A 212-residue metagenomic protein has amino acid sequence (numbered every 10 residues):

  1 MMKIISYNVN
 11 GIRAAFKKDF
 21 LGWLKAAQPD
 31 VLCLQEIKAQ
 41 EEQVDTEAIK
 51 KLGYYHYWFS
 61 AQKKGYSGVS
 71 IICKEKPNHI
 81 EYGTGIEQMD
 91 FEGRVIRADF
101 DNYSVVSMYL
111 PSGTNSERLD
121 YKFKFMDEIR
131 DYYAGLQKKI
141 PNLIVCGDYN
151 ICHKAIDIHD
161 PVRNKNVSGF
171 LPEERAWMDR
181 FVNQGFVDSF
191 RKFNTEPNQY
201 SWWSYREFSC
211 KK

Functional and structural regions predicted by a protein language model:
M1-K51, Y55, A61-V69, Y82: N-terminal, active-site-proximal structural segment of metallo-dependent hydrolase catalytic domains
M2-N10, N102-S112, C146: Active-site-proximal beta-strand elements of phosphoester/diester hydrolases
N8, L24-E42, V105, Y133-A155 (+1 more regions): Active-site beta-strand/loop signature of hydrolases that rely on acidic residues for catalysis
I12-F16, D90, Y121-E128, F170-E173: Soluble or luminal CAZymes and related metallo-dependent hydrolases
R13, E41-Q43, G65-Y66, T114-S116 (+2 more regions): Short catalytic/ligand-binding loop motif for oxyanion handling, primarily in non-cytosolic enzymes, centered on
K38, D45-G113: Structured beta-strand-rich core segments of catalytic domains in phosphoester-bond hydrolases
L52-Y55, D127-K212: Metal-dependent phosphoesterases centered on the DNase I-like endonuclease/exonuclease/phosphatase
G85-I86, L110-M126, V162-N166: Surface-exposed cleft-lining segments at the edges of enzyme active sites
